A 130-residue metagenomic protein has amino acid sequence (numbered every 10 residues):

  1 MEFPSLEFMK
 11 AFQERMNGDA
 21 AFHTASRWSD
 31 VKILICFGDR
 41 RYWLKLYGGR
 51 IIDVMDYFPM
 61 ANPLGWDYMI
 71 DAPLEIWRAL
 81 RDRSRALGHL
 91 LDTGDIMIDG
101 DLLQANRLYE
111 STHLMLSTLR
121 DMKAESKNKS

Functional and structural regions predicted by a protein language model:
M1-S130: Feature captures hydrophobic
